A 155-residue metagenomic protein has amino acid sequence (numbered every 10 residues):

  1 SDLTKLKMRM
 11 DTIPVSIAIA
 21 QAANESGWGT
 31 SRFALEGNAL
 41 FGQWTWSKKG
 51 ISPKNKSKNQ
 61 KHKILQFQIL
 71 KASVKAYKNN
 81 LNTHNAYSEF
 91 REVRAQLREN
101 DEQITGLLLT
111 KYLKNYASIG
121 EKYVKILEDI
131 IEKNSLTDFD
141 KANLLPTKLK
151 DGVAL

Functional and structural regions predicted by a protein language model:
S1-A20, N24-L155: Catalytic cores of secreted/periplasmic lytic hydrolases that degrade extracellular macromolecules
